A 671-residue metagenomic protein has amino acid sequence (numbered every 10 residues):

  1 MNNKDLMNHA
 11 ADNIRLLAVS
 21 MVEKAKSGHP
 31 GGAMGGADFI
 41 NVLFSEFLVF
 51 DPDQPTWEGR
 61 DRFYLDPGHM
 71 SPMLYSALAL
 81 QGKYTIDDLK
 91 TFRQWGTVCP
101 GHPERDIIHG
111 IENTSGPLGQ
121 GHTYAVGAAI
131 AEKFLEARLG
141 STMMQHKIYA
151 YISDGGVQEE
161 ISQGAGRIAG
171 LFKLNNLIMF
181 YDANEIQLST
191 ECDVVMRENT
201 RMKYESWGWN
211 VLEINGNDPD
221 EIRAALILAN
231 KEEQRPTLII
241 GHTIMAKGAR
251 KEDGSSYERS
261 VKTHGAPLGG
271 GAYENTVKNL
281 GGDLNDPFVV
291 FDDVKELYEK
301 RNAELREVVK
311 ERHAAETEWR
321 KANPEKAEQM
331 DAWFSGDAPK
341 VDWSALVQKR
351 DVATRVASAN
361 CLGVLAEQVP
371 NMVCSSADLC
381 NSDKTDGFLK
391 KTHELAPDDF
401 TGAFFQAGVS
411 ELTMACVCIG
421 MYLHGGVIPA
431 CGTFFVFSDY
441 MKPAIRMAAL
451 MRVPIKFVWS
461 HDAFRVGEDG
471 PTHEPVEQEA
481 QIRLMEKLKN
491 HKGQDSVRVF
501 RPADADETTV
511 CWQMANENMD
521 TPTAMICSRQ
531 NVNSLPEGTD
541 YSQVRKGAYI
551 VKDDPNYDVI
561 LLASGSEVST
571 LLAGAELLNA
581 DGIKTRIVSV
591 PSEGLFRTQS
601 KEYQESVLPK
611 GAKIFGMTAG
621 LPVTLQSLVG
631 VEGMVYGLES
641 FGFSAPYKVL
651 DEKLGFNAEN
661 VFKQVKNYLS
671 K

Functional and structural regions predicted by a protein language model:
M1-K147, E296, K300-I526, N531-N533 (+3 more regions): Thiamine diphosphate
K4, Y64, G155, T190-E191 (+2 more regions): A generic secondary-structure micro-motif detector that highlights 1-2 residue hydrophobic/ambivalent hotspots embedded
M70, V157-Q158, N217-D218, S410 (+3 more regions): Glycine-/small-residue-rich active-site loops that bind phosphorylated ligands and cofactors
Q94-D106, Y124, I130, F134-Q145 (+5 more regions): Thiamine diphosphate
A150-Y151, M179, S375, F615: Residue-level marker for buried hydrophobic side chains located in beta-strands that build the well-ordered beta-sheet
I152, E213-G216, V409, P502-A503 (+1 more regions): Conserved residues at beta->alpha junctions
S153-G156, T243, L379, F434 (+2 more regions): Active-site metal-binding loops of divalent metal-dependent hydrolases
V277-V308: Non-catalytic, alpha-helical, charged scaffold/linker segments that couple or flank catalytic or architectural cores
